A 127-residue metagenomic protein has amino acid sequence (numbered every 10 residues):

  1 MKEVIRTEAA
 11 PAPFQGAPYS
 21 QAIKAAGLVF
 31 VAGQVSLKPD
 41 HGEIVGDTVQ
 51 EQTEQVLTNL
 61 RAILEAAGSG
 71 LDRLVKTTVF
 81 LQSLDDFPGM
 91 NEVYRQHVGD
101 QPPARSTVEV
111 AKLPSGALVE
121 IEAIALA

Functional and structural regions predicted by a protein language model:
M1-T58, A62-V75, L81-A127: N-terminal presequence-like segments and the immediate start of the first folded domain
